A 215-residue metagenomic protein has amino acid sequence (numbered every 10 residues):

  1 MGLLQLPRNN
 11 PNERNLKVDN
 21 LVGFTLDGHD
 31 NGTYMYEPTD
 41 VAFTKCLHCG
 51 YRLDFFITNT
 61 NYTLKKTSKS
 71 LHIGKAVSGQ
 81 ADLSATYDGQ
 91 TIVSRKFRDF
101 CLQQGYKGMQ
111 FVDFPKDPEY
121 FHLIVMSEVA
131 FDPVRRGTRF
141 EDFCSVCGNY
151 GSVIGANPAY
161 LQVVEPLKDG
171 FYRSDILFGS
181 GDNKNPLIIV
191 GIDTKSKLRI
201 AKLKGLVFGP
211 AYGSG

Functional and structural regions predicted by a protein language model:
M1-R14, D19, G28-T33, D40-F43 (+3 more regions): N-terminal alpha-helical interaction blocks
L21-M35, Y120-P133: Short Cys/His-rich Zn2+-coordinating modules
T33-F43, A130-E141: Short, flexible, mixed-charge glycine/proline-rich loop motifs that serve as phosphate/nucleic-acid-contacting
C46-C49, C144-C147: Short cysteine-rich clusters marking metal-coordination/redox-active sites
R52-F56, S152-A156: Short, non-ligating residues that shape and space the ligands of small metal-coordination modules and catalytic
N59-G89, A156-I189: Short microdomains enriched in Cys/His and/or Lys/Arg
Q90-R98, I188-D193: Short coil/turn motifs at helix boundaries and re-entrant loops, enriched in small/polar and proline residues
Q104-K116, K204-Y212: Short, well-structured beta-strand/strand-turn elements
